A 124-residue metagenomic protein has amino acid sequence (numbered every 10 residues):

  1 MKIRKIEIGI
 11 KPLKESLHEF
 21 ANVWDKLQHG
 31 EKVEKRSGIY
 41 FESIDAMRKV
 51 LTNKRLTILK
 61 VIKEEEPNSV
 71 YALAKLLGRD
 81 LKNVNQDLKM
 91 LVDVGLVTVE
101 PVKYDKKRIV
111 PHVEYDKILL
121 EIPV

Functional and structural regions predicted by a protein language model:
M1-Q28: General nucleic-acid-binding
G30-T57: Short alpha-helical segments that sit at the start of domains
R48-T52, S69, V102-V124: Short, cationic-aromatic polyanion-contact patches
R55-E66: Short amphipathic alpha-helical interface segments
A72-L76, L91: A short acidic, leucine-rich amphipathic alpha-helix
D93-V102: A short, conserved structural fragment
